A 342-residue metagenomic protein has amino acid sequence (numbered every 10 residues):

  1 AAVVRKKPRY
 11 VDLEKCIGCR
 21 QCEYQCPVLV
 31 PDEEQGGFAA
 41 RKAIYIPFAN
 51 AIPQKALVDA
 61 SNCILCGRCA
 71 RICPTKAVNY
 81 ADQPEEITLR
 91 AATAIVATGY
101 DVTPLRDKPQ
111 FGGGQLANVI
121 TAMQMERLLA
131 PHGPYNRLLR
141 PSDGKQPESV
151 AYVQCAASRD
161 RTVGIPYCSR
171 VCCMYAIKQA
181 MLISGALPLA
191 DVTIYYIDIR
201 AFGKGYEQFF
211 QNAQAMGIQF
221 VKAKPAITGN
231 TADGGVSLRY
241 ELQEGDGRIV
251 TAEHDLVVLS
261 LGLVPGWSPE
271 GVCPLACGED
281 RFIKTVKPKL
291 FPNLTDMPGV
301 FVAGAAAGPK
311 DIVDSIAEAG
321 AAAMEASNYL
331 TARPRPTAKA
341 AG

Functional and structural regions predicted by a protein language model:
A1-G342: Residues forming the flavin
